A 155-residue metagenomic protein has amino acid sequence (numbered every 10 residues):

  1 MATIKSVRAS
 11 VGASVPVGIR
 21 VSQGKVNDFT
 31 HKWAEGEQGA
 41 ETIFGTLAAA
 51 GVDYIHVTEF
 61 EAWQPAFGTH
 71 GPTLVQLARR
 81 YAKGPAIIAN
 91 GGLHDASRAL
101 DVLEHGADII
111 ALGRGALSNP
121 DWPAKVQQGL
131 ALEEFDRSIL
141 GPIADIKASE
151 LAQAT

Functional and structural regions predicted by a protein language model:
M1-T155: Flavin-dependent oxidoreductase catalytic cores
